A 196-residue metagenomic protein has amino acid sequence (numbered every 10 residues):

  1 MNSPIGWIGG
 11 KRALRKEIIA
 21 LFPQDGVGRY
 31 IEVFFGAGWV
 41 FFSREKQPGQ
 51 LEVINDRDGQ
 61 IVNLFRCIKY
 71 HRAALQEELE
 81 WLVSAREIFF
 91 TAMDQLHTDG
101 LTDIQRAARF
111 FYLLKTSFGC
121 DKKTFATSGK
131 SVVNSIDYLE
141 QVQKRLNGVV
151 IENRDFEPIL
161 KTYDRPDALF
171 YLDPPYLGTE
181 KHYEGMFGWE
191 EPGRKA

Functional and structural regions predicted by a protein language model:
M1-D25, K69-G185: SAM-dependent nucleic-acid methyltransferase catalytic core
A13, L21, E45, R194-A196: Extended, non-catalytic scaffold segments that flank or surround catalytic motifs
L21, V27-E87: Conserved S-adenosyl-L-methionine
L51, L177-A196: SAM-dependent methyltransferase catalytic-core segment centered on the flexible catalytic loop and adjoining short
